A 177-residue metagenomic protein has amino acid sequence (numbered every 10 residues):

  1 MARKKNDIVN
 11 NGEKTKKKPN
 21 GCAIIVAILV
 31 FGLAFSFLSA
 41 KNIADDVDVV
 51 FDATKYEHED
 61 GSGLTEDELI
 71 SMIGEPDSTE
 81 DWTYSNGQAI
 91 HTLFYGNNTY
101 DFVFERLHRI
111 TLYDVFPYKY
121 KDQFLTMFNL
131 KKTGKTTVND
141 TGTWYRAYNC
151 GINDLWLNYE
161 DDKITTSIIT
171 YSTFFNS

Functional and structural regions predicted by a protein language model:
M1-P19: N-terminal Lys/Arg-rich, disordered targeting/topogenic segments
V9, I25-L29, S71-G74, T165: Residues marking helix boundaries in flexible regions
A23-L38: Hydrophobic membrane-insertion alpha-helices, especially the h-region of bacterial N-terminal signal peptides
A40-E57: Ser/Thr/Pro/Gly-rich low-complexity linker/stalk segments immediately outside membranes or between
D45-D46, L64-S177: A cross-family detector of function-defining hotspots
H58-G63: A glycine-biased structural micro-motif
